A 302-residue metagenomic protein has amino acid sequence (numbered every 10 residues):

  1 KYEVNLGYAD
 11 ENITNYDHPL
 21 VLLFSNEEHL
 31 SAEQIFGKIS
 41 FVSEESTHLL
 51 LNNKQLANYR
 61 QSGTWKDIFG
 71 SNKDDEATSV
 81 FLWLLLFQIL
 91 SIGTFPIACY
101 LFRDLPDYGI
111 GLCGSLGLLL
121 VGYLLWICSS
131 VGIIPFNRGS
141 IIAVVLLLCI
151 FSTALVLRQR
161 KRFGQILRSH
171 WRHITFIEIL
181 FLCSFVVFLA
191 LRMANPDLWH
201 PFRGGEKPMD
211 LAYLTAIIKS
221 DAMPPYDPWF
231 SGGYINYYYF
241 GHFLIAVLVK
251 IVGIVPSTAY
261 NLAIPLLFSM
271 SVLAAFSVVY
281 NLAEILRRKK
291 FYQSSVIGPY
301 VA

Functional and structural regions predicted by a protein language model:
Y2-T14, H18, S25-E27, S31-R172: Membrane-embedded, hydrophobic transmembrane alpha-helices
D17-L20, Y300: Residues that flank catalytic or metal-binding motifs in active/ligand-binding sites
L23, E28-S31, N72, L90 (+7 more regions): Residue-level detector of solvent-exposed, low-hydrophobicity positions
R60-D67, I92-T94, I179-C183, D210-A216 (+1 more regions): Short, functional N-terminal and low-complexity linear motifs
A77-T78, I174, S184-A302: Active-site lumenal/periplasmic loops and adjacent helix-entry segments of GT-C-fold, multi-pass membrane
W83-S91, C113-V121, V144-F151, I177 (+3 more regions): Transmembrane alpha-helical segments of multi-pass membrane glycosylation machinery that act on lipid-linked glycans
P135, G139-I217: Charged/polar interaction segments and conserved charged motifs
